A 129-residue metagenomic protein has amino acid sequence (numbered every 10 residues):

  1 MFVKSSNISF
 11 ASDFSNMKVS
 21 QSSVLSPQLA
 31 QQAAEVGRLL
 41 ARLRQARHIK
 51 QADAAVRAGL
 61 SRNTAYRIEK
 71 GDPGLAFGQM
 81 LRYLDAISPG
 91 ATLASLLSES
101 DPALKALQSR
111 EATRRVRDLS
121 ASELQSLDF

Functional and structural regions predicted by a protein language model:
M1-P27: Short, intrinsically disordered or compositionally biased N-terminal tails of bacterial proteins
Q21-A46: A short, Lys/Arg-rich alpha-helix, primarily the initiator
R38-A54, T113-A121: Short basic helix-loop element that most often maps to the first helix and adjoining turn of HTH DNA-binding modules
H48-Y66: Short alpha-helical DNA-recognition segment
D72-L84: Short, basic-rich loop-to-helix N-cap that marks the start of a DNA-contacting helix
A94-F129: Short, charged recognition helix plus adjacent turn of helix-turn-helix-like nucleic-acid-binding domains
